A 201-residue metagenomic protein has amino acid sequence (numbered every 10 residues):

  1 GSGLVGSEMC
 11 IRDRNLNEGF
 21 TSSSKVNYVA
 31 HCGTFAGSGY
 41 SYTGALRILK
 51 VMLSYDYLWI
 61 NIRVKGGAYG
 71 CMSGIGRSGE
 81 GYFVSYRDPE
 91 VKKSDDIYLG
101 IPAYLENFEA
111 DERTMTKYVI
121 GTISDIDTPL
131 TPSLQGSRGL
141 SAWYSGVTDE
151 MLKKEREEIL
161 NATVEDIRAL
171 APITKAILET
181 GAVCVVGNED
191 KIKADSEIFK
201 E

Functional and structural regions predicted by a protein language model:
G3-I11: Short, small-residue-biased leader/transition segments that mark boundaries at the very start of proteins
V5, I97-I101, I198-F199: Short amphipathic alpha-helices in soluble, non-transmembrane regions that often serve as interface/regulatory elements
S7-E8, N17-G19, K200-E201: Short secondary-structure junctions
R12-S22, N27-V29: Glycine-rich, aromatic-lined ligand/substrate-binding cores of catalytic and carbohydrate-binding domains
D13-E18, A68-G70, R168: Glycine-rich, charged/polar anion/phosphate-binding loops that engage phosphate groups from diverse ligands
F20-S23, S73-I75, T174-K175: Replace "in large, NTP-powered and nucleic-acid-processing enzymes" with "in large, NTP-powered factors and other
Y28-R47, S54-V164, E179-G187: M16 family metallopeptidases and their MPP-like homologs
N161-E201: In a subset of proteins, long, contiguous C-terminal domains/tails are tracked
